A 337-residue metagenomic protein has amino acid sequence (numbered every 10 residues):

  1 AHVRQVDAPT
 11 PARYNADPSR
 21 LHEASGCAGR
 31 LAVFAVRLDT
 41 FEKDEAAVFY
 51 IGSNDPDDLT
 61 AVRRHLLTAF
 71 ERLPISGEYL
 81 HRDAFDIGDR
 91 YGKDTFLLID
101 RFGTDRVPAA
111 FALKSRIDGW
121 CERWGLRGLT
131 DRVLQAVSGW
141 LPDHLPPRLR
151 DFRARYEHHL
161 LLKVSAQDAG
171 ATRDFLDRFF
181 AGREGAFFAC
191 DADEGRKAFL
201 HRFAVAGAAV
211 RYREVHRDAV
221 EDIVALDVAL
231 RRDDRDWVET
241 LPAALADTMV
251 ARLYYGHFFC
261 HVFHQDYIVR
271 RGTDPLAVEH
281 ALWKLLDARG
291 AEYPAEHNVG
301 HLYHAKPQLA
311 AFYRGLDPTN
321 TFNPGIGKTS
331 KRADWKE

Functional and structural regions predicted by a protein language model:
A1-A61: FAD-binding subdomain of flavoenzyme oxidoreductases
R20, R30-V36, E45-I51, L73-G77 (+4 more regions): Structural beta-strand/beta-sheet cores of well-ordered domains, especially the beta-sheet scaffolds that support
H22, T60-R64, W283, A310: Short glycine-/small-residue-rich flexible loop motifs, especially phosphate/cofactor-binding loops
C27-R30, D39-F41, V62-L73, F179 (+4 more regions): Change "in soluble alpha/beta enzymes" to "in soluble alpha/beta proteins
E42-S76, D83, Y91-A136, L145-F179: A conserved active-site cap/scaffold subdomain adjacent to cofactor or substrate pockets
G88: A short acidic (Asp/Glu
G125-E337: Conserved glycine-rich FAD pyrophosphate-binding loop
